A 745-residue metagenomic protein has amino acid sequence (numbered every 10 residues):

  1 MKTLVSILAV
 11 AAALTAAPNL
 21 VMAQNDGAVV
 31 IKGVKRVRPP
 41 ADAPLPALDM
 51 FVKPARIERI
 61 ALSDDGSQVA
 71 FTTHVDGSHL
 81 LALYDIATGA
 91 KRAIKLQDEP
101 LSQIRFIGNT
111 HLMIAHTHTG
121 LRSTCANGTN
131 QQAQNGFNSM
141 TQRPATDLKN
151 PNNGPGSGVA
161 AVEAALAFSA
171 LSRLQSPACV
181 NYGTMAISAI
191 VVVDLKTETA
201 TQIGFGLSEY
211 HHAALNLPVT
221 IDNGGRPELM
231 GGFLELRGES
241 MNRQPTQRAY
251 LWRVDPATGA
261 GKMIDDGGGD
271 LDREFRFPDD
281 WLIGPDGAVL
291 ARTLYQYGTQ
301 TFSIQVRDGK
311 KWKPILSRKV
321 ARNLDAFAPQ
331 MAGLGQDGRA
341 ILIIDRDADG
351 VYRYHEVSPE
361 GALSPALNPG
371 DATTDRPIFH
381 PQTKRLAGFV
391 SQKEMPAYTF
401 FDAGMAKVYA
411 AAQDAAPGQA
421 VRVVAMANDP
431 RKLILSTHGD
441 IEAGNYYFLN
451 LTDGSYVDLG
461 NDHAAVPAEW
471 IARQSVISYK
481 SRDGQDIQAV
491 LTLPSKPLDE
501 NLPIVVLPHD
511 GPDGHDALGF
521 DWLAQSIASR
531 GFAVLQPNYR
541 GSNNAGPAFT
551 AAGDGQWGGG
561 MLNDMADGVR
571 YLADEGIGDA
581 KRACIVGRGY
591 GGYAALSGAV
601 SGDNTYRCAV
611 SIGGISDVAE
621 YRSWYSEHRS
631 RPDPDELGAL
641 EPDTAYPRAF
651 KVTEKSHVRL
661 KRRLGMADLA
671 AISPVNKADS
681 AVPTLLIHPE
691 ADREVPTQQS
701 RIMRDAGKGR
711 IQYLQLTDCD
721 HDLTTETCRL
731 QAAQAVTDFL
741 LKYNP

Functional and structural regions predicted by a protein language model:
M1-I7: Bacterial N-terminal signal peptides that target proteins for export
V10, A23-L433, D440-E442: Beta-propeller folds
A13-V21: C-terminal segment of classical bacterial N-terminal signal peptides
L14, D349-Y352, T373-R376, E394-P396 (+12 more regions): Flexible loop/turn segments at secondary-structure boundaries
A260, A533, R710-Q712: Conserved beta-strand segments of alpha/beta enzyme cores
D279-L282, F389, P396-P497, W522-Q525 (+2 more regions): Non-catalytic accessory segments flanking enzyme active sites
V466-K581, R588-G589, S623: Cap/lid segment of the alpha/beta-hydrolase catalytic domain
Y539-P745: Active-site-proximal cap/loop segments of hydrolase catalytic domains
